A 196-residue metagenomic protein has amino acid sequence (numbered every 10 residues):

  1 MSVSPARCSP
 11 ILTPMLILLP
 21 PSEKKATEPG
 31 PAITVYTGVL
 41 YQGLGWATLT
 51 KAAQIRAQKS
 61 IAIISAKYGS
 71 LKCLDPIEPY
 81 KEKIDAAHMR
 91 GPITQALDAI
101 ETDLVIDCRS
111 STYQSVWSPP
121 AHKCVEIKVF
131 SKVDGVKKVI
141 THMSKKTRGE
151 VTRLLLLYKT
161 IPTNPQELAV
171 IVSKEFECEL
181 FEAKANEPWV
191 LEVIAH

Functional and structural regions predicted by a protein language model:
M1-H196: Peripheral peptide segments
